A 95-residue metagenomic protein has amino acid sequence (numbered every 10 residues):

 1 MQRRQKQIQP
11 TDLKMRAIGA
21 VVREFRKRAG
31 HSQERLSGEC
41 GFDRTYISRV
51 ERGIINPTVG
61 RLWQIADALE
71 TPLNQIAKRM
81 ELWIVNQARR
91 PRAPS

Functional and structural regions predicted by a protein language model:
R4, A77-S95: Short, charged recognition helix plus adjacent turn of helix-turn-helix-like nucleic-acid-binding domains
R4-R28: A short, Lys/Arg-rich alpha-helix, primarily the initiator
A20-E39, Q64, P91-R92: Short basic helix-loop element that most often maps to the first helix and adjoining turn of HTH DNA-binding modules
V22, L36-S37, I47-V50, I76: Conserved hydrophobic/aromatic packing and binding residues within compact polymer-binding modules
G41-I55: Recognition helix of helix-turn-helix/homeodomain-like DNA-binding domains that insert into the DNA major groove
T58-I76: DNA major-groove recognition helix of helix-turn-helix/homeodomain DNA-binding modules
